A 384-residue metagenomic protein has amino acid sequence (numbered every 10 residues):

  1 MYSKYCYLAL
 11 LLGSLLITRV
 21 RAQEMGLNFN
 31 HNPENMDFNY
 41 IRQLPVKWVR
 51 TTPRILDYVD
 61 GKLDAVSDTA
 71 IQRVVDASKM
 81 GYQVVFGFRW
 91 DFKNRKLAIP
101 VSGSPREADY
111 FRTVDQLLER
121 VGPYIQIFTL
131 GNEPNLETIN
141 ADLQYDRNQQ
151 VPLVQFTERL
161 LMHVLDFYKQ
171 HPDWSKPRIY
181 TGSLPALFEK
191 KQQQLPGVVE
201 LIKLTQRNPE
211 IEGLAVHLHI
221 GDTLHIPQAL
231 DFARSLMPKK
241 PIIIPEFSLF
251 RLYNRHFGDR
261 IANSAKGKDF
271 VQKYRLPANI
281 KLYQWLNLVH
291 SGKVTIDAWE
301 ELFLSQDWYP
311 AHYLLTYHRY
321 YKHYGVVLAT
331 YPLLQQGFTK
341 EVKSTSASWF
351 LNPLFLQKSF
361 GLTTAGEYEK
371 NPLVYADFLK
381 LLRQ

Functional and structural regions predicted by a protein language model:
Y7-L15: Bacterial N-terminal signal peptides
R21-R54, S183-L187: Boundary/entry segment of secreted carbohydrate-active catalytic domains
M25-F29, V49-T51, V84-F88, F128-L130 (+4 more regions): Hydrophobic faces of well-ordered beta-strands that scaffold small-molecule active sites in alpha/beta enzyme cores
M36-A77, Q83: N-terminal carbohydrate-binding/catalytic regions of secreted carbohydrate-active enzymes
P53-V59, Q83-P100, N132-T138, Q335-F338: Aromatic-lined carbohydrate-binding surfaces of glycoside hydrolases
G61, K96-I211, I220-M237, E341-S346: Active-site cleft segment of glycoside hydrolase catalytic domains centered on the general acid/base Glu
P209, G213-I296: Glycoside hydrolase catalytic-domain groove-lining segments
A262-Q384: Substrate-binding cleft of secreted/luminal carbohydrate-active enzymes
